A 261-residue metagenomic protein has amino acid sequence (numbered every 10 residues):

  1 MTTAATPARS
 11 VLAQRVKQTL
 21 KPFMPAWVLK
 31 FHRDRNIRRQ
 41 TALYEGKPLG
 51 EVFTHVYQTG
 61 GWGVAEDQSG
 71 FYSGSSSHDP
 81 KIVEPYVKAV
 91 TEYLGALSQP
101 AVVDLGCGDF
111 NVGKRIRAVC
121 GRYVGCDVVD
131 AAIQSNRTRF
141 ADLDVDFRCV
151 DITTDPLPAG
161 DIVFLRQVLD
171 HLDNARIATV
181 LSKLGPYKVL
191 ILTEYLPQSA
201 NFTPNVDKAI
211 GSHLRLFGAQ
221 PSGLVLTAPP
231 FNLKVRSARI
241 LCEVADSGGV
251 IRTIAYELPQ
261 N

Functional and structural regions predicted by a protein language model:
M1-P7: Short, intrinsically disordered terminal tails adjacent to the first/last structured region
P7-V103, G108-A159, L172-N261: Class I (Rossmann-like) S-adenosyl-L-methionine-dependent methyltransferase catalytic domain, capturing the SAM-binding
F164: A conserved beta-strand element that flanks and buttresses the S-adenosyl-L-methionine
V168: Hydrophobic adenine-recognition pocket in adenosine-nucleotide-binding enzymes
